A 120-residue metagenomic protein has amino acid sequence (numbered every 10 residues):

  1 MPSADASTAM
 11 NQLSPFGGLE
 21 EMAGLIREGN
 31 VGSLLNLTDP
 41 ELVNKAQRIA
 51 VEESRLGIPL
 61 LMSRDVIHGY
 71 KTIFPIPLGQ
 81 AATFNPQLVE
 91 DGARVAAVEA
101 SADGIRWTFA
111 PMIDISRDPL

Functional and structural regions predicted by a protein language model:
M1-L120: N-terminal beta-rich core of secreted/periplasmic extracellular enzymes
